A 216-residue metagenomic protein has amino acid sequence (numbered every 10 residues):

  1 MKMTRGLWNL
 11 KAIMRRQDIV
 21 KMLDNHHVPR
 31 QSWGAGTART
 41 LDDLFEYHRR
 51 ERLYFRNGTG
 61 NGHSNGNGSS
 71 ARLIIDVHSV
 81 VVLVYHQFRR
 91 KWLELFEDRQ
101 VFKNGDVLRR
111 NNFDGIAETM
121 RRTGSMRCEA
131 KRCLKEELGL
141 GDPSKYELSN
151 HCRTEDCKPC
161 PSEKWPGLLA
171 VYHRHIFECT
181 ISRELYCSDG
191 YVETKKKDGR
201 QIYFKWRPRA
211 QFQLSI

Functional and structural regions predicted by a protein language model:
M1-I216: N-terminal leader/linker segments that precede catalytic domains of diphosphate-processing enzymes
